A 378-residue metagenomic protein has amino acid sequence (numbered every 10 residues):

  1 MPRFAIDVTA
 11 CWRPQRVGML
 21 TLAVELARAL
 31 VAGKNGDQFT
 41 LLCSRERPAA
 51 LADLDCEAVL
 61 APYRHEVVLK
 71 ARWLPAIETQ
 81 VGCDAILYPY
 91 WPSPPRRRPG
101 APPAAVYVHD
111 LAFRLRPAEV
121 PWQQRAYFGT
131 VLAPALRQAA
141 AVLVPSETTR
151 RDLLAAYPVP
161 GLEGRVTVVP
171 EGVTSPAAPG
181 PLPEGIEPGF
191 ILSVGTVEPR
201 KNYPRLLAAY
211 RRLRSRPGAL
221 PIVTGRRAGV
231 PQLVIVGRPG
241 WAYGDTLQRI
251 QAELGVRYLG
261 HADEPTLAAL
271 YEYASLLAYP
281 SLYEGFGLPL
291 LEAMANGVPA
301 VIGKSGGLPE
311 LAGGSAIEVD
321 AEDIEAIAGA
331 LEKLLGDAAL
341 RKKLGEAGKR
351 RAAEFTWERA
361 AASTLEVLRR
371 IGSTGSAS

Functional and structural regions predicted by a protein language model:
M1-S378: Carbohydrate transferase catalytic cores enriched for Leloir-type hexosyltransferases
